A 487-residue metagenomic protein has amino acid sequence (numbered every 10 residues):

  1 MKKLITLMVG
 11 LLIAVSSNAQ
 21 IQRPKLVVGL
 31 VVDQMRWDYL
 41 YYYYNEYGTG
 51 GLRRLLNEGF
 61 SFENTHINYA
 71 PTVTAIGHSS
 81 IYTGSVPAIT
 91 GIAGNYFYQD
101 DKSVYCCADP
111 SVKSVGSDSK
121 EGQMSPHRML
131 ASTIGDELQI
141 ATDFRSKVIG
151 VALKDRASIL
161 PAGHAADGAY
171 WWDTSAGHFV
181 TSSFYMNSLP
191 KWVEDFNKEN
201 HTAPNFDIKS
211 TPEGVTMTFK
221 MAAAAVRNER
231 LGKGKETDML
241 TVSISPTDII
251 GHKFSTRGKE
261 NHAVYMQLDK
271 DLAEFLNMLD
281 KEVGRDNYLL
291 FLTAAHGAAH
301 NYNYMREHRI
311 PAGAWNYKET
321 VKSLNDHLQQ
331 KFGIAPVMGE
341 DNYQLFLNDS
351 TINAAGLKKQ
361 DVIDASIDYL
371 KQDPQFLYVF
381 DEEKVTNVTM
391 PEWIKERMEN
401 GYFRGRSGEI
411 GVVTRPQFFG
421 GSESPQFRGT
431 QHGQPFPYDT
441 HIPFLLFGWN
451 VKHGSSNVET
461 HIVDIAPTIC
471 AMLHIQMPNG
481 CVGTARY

Functional and structural regions predicted by a protein language model:
M1-R23: Bacterial Sec-dependent N-terminal signal peptides
Q20-F60: Active-site-proximal N-terminal segment of extracellular/periplasmic enzymes that hydrolyze or transfer
Y39, K209-G234, T247-Y288, I469: A long, amphipathic alpha-helix that forms part of the scaffold/cap immediately adjacent to metal-dependent active
Y47, N64, V73, Y96-Q123 (+6 more regions): Secreted, luminal/periplasmic, and some membrane-associated catalytic domains that remodel anionic oxygen-ester
R53, A131-I140, N342-V379, N450 (+1 more regions): Non-catalytic, well-ordered alpha-helical segments in soluble enzyme domains
F62-Y82, G150-S158, S243, L289 (+2 more regions): Short, solvent-exposed turn/loop segments enriched in Gly/Ser/Thr/Pro and often Arg
V86, G94-E236, S245-H252, K371-P374 (+1 more regions): His/Asp/Glu-rich, glycine-adjacent segments that coordinate divalent cations and/or stabilize oxyanion chemistry on
E319-L357, Q431-L473, Y487: Substrate-binding rim/cap in mid-to-C-terminal beta-strand-loop elements of soluble/periplasmic
